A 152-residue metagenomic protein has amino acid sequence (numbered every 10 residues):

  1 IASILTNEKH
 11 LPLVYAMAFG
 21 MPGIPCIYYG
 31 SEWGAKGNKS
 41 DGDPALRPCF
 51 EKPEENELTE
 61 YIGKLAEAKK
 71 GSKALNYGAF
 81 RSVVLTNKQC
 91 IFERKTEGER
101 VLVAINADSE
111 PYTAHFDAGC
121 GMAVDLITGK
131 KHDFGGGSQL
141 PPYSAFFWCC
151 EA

Functional and structural regions predicted by a protein language model:
I1-A152: Active-site and adjacent substrate-binding regions of carbohydrate-active enzymes
